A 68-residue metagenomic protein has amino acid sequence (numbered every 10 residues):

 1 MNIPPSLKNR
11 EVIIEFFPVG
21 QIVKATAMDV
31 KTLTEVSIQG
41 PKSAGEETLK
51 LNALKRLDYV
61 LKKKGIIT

Functional and structural regions predicted by a protein language model:
M1-N9: Negatively charged, low-complexity tracts enriched in Asp/Glu with abundant Ser/Thr
I3, G65-T68: Short acidic DE-rich linear segments
R10-K64: Amphipathic, hydrophobic secondary-structure cores in small proteins
